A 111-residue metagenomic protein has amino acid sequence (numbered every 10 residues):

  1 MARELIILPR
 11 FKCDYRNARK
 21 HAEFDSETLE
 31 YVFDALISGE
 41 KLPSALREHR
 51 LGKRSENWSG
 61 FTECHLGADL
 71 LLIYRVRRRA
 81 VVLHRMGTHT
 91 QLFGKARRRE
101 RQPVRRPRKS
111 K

Functional and structural regions predicted by a protein language model:
M1-A68, V76-V81, M86-K111: Basic, Lys/Arg-enriched alpha-helical interface segments
